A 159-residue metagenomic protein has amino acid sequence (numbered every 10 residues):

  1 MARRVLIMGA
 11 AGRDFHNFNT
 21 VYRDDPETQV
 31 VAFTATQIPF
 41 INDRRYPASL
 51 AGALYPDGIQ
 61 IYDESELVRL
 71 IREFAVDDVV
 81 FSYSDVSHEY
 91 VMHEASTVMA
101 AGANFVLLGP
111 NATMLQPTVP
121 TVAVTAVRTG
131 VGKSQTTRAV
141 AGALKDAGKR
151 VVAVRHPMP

Functional and structural regions predicted by a protein language model:
A2-V76: A solvent-exposed beta-alpha-beta segment
A10, A35-T36, P110, V127 (+1 more regions): Cofactor-binding loop segments of dinucleotide-utilizing enzymes, especially the Rossmann-like FAD- and NAD(P)+-binding
R13, S84-V86, T129: Short glycine-rich anion-binding loops that position phosphate/pyrophosphate groups of nucleotides and phosphorylated
N19, V91-M92, T137: Conserved strand-to-helix beginnings and helix N-cap segments that scaffold or border functional pockets
V30-V31, F105, K149-V151: Hydrophobic anchor at the start of a short beta-strand that flanks the dinucleotide cofactor-binding loop
A48-N111: Phosphate-bearing ligand-interacting subdomains that bind or position ATP/ADP/UDP/GDP/NAD(P) or nucleotide-linked
T113-P159: Walker A (P-loop) phosphate-binding motif
